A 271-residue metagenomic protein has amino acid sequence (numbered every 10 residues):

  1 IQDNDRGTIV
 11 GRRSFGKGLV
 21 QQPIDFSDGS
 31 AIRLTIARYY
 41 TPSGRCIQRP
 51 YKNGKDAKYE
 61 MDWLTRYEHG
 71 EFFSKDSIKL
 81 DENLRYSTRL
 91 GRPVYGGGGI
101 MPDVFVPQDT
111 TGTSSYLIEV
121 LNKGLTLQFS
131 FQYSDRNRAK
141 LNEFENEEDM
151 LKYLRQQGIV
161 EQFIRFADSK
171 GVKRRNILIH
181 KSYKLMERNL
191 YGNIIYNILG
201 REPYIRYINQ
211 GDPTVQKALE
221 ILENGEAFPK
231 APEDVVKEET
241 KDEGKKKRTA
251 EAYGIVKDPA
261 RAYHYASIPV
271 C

Functional and structural regions predicted by a protein language model:
I1-Q2, T8, P23, T35 (+3 more regions): Generic ordered-secondary-structure signal
Q2-I32: Cleft-lining beta-strand/loop regions that shape enzyme active-site pockets
N4-T8, Y39, E226: A generic secondary-structure signal for well-formed alpha-helical elements
S14-K17, Y39-P42, G54, I100-P102: Solvent-exposed loop/turn segments at secondary-structure junctions within structured extracellular/periplasmic domains
Q22, L34-K52: Extended catalytic-interface subdomain
S27, P42-S43, R89: Short, ordered coil/turn segments that flank beta-strands lining enzyme active or ligand-binding pockets
A31-L34, D81-N83: Broad gene-expression machinery/nucleic-acid interaction feature
C46-I47, Y51-A266, C271: Conserved functional hotspot residues or short segments at active or partner-binding sites across diverse domains
